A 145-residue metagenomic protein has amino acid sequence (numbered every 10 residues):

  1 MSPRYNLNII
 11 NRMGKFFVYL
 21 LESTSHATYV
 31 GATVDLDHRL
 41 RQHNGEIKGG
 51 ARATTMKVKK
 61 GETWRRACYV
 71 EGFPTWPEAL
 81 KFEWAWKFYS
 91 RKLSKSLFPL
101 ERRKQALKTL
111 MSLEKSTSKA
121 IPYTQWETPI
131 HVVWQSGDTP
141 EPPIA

Functional and structural regions predicted by a protein language model:
M1-F82, T109-A145: GIY-YIG nuclease catalytic motif and its immediate N-terminal context
F88-R91: A common structural junction motif
L97-L113: A short N-terminal helical cap/helix-turn-helix that marks the beginning of AMP-binding/adenylate-forming
